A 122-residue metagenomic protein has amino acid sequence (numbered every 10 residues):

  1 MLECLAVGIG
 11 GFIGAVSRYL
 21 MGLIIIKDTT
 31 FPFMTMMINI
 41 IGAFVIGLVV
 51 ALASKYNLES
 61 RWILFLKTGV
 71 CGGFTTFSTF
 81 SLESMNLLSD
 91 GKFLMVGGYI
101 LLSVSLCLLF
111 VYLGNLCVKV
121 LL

Functional and structural regions predicted by a protein language model:
M1-L122: Membrane-interface helix-loop junctions in multi-pass transporters/channels
